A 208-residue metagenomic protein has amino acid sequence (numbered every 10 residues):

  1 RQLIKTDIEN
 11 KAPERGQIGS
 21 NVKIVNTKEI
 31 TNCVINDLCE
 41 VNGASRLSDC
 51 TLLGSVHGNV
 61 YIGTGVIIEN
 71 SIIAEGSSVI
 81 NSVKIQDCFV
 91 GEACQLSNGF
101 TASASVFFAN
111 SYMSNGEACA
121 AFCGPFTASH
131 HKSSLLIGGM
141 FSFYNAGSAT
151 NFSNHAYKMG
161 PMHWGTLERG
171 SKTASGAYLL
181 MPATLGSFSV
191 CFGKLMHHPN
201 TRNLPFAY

Functional and structural regions predicted by a protein language model:
R1-R15, S20-N21, R202-Y208: Terminal amphipathic alpha-helical/low-complexity segments used for targeting or macromolecular assembly
I18-V25, I30-N32, L38-N42: Metallocofactor- and cofactor-centric catalytic cores in central/energy metabolism, strongly enriched
K28, S45, A183: Short beta-to-alpha loop/turn elements within the nucleotide-binding domains of ABC transporters
N42, L52-V56, Y61-D87, G91-Y208: Glycine-rich hexapeptide-repeat left-handed beta-helix
